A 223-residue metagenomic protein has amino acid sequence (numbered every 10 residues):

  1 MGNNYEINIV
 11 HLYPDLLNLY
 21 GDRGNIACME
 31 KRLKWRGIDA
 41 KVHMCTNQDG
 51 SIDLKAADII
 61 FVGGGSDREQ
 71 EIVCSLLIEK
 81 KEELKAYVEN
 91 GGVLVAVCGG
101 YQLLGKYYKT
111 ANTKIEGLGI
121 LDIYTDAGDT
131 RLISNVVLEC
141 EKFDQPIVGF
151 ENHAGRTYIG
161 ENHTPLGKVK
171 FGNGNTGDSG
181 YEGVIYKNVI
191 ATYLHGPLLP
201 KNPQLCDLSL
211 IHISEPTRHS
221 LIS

Functional and structural regions predicted by a protein language model:
M1-Q70, R218: Extended, subdomain-level signal for the structured scaffold at the beginning of enzyme domains
Y13-L16, Y124, G196-P197: Residue-level signal for short, function-critical loop segments
G37-K41, Q70-S75, A127, V169-G172: Short, flexible loop segments at the rims of nucleotide/cofactor-binding pockets, characterized by
I59-G63, V95, Y193: Structural motif
D67-C140, D144: Cysteine-nucleophile active-site neighborhood
V137-K187: Catalytic beta-strand/loop cores that center a nucleophilic Ser/Cys/Thr and support acyl-enzyme chemistry
T176-S209: A glycine-centered loop/beta-turn motif at secondary-structure junctions
I211-S223: Single conserved hydrophobic/aromatic residue that forms the stacking wall/gate of nucleotide- or nucleobase-binding
